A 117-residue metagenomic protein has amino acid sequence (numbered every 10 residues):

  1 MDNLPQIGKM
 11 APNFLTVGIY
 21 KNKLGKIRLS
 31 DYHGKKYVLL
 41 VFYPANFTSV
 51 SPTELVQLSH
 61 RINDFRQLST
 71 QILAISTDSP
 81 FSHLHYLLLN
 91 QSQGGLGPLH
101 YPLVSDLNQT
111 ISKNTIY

Functional and structural regions predicted by a protein language model:
M1-Y117: Chalcogenol-based redox active-site neighborhoods
